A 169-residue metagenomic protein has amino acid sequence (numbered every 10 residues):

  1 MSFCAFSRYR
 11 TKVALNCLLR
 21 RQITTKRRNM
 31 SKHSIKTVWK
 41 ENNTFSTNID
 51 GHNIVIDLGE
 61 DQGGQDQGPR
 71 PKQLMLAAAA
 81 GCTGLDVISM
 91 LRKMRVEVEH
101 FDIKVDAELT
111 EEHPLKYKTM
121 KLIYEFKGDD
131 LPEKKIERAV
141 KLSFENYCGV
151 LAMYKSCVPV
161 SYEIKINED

Functional and structural regions predicted by a protein language model:
A5-Y9, T25: Generic detector of N-terminal low-structure segments
V13, L19-Q22: Juxtamembrane/membrane-water interface recognition
I23-A77, I88-D169: Extended beta-strand/beta-hairpin segments
C82: Alpha-helical metal-binding/catalytic segments enriched in His/Glu/Asp
L85: Short glycine/serine/threonine-rich phosphate/pyrophosphate-binding segments that cradle anionic phosphate groups
